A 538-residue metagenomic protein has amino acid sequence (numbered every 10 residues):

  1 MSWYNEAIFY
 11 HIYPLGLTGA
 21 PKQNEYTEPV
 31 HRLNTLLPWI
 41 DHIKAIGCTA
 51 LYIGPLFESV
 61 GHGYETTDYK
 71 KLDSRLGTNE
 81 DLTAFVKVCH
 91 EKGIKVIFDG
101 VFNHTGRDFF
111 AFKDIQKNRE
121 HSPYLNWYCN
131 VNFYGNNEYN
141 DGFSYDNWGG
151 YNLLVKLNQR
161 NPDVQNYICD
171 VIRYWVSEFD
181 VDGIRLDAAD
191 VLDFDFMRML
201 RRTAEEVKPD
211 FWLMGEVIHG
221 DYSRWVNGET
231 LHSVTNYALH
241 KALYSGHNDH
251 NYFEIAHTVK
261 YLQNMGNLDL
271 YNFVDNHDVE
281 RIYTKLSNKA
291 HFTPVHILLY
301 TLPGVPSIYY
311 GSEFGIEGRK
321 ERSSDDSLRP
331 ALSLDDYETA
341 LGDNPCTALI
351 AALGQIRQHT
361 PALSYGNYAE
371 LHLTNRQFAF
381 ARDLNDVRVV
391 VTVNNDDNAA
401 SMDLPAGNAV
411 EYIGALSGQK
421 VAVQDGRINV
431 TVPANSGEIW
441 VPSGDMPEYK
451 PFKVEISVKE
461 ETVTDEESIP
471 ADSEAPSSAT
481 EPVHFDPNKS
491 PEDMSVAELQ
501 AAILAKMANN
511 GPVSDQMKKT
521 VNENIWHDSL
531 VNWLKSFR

Functional and structural regions predicted by a protein language model:
M1-Y52, E58, V88, F314-A479: Carbohydrate-interacting/catalytic domains
S2-F9, Y13-T49, L56-E178, L200-E206 (+1 more regions): Substrate-binding/active-site clefts of carbohydrate-active enzymes
I8-Y10, L51-I53, V96-F98, I184 (+3 more regions): Hydrophobic faces of well-ordered beta-strands that scaffold small-molecule active sites in alpha/beta enzyme cores
L15, L56, V101-N103, A189-V191 (+2 more regions): Active-site beta-loop-alpha junctions enriched in small/polar residues
V86, H90-K92, Q116, S177 (+8 more regions): Active-site-proximal helices and loops of the catalytic beta/alpha 8
H104, I168-F194, N272, N276: Active-site groove signature of glycoside hydrolases
G266-S287: Active-site clefts of carbohydrate-active enzymes
F485-R538: Basic helix-extension-helix modules of the SAP/HeH family
